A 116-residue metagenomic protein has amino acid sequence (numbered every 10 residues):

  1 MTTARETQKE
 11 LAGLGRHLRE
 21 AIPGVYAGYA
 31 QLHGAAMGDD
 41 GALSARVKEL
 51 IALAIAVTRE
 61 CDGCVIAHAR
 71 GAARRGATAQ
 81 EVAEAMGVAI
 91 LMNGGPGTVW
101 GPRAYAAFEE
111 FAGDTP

Functional and structural regions predicted by a protein language model:
M1-V47, V99-P116: Acidic, glycine/proline-rich low-complexity segments that act as flexible tails and inter-domain linkers
A27, A67-A79: Iron-sulfur (Fe-S) cluster-binding segments and ferredoxin-like electron-carrier domains, especially [2Fe-2S]
G34, A52, A69-A73, G87: Amphipathic alpha-helical segments within well-ordered protein domains
A35-D39, A54, A89-M92: Alpha-helix C-capping/helix-to-loop hinge sites
A45-L50, A79-M86: Alpha-helical scaffolds flanking conserved acidic
I51, I55-A67: Short, thiol/selenol-centered motifs that function as redox-active sites or metal-ligating centers
A83-F108: C-terminal structural segments of small proteins and small subunits
